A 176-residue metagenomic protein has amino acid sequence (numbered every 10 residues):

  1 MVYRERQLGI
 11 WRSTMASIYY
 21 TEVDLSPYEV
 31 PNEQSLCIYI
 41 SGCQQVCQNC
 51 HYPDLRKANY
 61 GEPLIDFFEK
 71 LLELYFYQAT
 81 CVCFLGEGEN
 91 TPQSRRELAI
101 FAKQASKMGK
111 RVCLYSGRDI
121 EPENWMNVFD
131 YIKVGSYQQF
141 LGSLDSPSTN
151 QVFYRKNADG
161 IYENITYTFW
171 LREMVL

Functional and structural regions predicted by a protein language model:
V2-Y39, Q44, Y52-K57, V175: N-terminal [4Fe-4S]-dependent radical SAM core
C47: Short cysteine-rich clusters marking metal-coordination/redox-active sites
C50-H51, A99: Short, charged N-terminal beta->alpha structural module
Y52-L64, L74-Q93, M108-E121, Y131-K156: Core AdoMet radical
F67-F68, L98: Aromatic/hydrophobic pocket-lining residues that form the small-molecule binding cavity in soluble enzyme cores
K70-Y77, K103: Short, basic/hydrophobic alpha-helical segments
T91-S106, G142-L176: P-loop/Walker A phosphate-binding loop and immediately adjacent motor/lid segment at beta-alpha junctions
N124-W125: Structural alpha-helical scaffold elements that stabilize or flank donor/cofactor-binding regions in carbohydrate
